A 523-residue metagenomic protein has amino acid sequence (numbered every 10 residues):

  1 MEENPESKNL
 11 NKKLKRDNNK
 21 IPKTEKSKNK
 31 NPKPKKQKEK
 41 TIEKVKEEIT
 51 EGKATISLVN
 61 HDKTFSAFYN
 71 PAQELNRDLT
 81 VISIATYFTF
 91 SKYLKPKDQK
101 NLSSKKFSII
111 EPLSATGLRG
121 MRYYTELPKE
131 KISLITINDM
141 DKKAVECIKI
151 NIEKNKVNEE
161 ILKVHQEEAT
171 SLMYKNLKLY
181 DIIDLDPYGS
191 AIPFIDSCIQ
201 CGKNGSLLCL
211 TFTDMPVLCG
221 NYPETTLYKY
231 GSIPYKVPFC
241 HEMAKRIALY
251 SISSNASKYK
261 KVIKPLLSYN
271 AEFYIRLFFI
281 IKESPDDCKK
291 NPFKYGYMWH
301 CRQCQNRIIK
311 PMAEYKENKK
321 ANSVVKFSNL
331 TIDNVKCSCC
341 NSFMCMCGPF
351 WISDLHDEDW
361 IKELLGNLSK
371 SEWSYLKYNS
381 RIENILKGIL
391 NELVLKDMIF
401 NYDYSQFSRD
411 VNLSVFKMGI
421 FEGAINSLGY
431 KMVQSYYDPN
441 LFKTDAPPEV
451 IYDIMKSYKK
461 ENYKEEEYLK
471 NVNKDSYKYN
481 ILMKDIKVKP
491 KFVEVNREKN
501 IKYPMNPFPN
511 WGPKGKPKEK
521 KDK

Functional and structural regions predicted by a protein language model:
M1-K523: SAM-dependent transferase fold signal centered on methyltransferase-like domains, encompassing both Class I
